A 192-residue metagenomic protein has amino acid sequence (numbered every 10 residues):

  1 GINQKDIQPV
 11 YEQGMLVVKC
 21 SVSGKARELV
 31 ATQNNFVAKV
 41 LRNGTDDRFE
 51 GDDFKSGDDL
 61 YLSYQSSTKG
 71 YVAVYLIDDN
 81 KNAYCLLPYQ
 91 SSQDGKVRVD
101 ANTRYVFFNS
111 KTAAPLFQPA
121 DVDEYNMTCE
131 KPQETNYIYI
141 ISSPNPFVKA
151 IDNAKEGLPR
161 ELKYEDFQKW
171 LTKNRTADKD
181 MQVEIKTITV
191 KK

Functional and structural regions predicted by a protein language model:
G1-K192: Secretory-pathway glycoprotein ectodomains that are cysteine- and/or Ser/Thr/Pro-rich
